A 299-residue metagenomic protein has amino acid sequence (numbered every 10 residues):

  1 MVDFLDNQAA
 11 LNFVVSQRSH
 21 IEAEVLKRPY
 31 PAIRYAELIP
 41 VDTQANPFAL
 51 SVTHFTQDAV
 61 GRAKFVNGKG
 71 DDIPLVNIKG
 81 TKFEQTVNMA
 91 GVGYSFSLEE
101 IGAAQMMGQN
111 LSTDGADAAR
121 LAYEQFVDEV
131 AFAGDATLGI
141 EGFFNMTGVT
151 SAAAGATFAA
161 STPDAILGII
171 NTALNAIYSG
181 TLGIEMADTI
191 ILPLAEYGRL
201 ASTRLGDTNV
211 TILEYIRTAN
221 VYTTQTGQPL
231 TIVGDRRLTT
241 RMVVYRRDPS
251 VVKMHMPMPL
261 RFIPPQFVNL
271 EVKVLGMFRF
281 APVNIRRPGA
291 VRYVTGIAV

Functional and structural regions predicted by a protein language model:
M1-L38, D42-S51, A201-V299: Sequence/fold signature of self-assembling virion shell proteins
S16-V92: Assembly/oligomerization interface modules of large self-assembling protein complexes
P29, I33, A59-G61, K69 (+4 more regions): Surface-exposed, low-hydrophobicity beta-strand/loop segments enriched in small/polar/acidic residues
S95-I169: Alpha-helical scaffold segments that mediate packing/assembly in large oligomeric complexes
Y123, V127-V130, I170-T181, I216 (+1 more regions): Hydrophobic, Leu/Ile/Phe/Ala-enriched alpha-helical segments that form helix-helix packing faces
T137-E141, G148-V149, A195-R199, T239 (+1 more regions): Short, catalytically relevant binding-site loops at active-site mouths
F144-I212: Extended, solvent-exposed, turn-rich assembly/linker loops in the middle of proteins
